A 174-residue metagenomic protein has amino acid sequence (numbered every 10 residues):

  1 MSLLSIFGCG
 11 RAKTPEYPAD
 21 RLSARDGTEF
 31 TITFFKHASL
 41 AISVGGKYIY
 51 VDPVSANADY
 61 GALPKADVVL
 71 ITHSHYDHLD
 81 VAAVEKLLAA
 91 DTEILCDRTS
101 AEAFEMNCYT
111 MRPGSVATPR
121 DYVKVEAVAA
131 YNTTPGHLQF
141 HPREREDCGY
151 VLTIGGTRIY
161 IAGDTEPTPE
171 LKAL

Functional and structural regions predicted by a protein language model:
L3, F7, A12-P64, T110-A173: Core dinuclear metal-dependent hydrolase active-site scaffold
S55-S100: Active-site metal-binding motif and surrounding structural segment of the metallo-beta-lactamase
V81-A82, M106, H137-L138: Short, conserved acidic/polar surface loops in the N-terminal third of protein domains
E85-K86, A90-I94, R98-E126: Non-globular, low-confidence helical/coil segments that flank catalytic cores
L95, T99-E102, E166-L174: Cap/insert and terminal regions of metallo-dependent hydrolase folds
